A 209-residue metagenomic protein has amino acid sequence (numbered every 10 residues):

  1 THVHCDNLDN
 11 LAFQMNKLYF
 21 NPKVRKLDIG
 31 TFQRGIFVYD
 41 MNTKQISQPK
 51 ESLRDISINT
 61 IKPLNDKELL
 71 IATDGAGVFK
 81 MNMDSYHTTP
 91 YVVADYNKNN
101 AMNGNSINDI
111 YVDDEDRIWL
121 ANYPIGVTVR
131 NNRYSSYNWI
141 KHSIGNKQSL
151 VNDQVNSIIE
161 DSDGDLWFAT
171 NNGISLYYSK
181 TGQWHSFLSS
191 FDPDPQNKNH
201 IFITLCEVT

Functional and structural regions predicted by a protein language model:
T1-T209: Carboxylate-rich, polar loop motifs that coordinate divalent cations or form catalytic acidic clusters
